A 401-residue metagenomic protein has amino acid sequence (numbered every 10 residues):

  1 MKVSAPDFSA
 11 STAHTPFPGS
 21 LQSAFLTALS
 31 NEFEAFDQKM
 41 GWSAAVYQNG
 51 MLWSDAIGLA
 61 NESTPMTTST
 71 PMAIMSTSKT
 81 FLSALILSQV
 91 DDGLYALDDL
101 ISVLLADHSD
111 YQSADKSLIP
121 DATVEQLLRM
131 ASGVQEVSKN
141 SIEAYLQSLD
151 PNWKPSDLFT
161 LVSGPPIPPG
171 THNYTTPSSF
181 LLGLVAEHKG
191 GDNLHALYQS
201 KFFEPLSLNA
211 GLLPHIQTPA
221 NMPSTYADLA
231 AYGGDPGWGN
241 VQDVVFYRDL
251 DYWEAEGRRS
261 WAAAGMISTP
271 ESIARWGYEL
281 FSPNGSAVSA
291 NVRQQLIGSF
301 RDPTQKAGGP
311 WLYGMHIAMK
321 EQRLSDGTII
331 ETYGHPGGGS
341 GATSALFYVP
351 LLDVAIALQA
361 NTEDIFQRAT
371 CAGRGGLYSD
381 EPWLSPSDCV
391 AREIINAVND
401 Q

Functional and structural regions predicted by a protein language model:
M1-A56, R248-Q401: Catalytic loop of the DD-peptidase/beta-lactamase superfamily, centered on the K-T-G motif and neighboring
A10, G58-S63, L100-D110, S141-L146 (+2 more regions): Short linear capping/connector segments at secondary-structure termini
L21, F25, I74, S78 (+7 more regions): Hydrophobic (often cysteine-bearing) scaffold residues that line and stabilize catalytic clefts of nucleotide/cofactor
L29, A44, G50, K79-L82 (+8 more regions): Residue-level preference for non-acidic, small/hydrophobic
F36-S43, E62-L127, P165-Y174, W261 (+1 more regions): Short active-site loop at a secondary-structure junction that contains or immediately precedes the catalytic residue(s)
A56-A60, D243-F246: Short, flexible, mixed-charge acidic loops at enzyme active sites
A60, S132-G133, E363: Solvent-exposed coil/turn segments that connect beta secondary-structure elements in extracytoplasmic/periplasmic
S113-Y333: Short, surface-exposed loop or secondary-structure junction motifs that flank catalytic or metal-binding residues
